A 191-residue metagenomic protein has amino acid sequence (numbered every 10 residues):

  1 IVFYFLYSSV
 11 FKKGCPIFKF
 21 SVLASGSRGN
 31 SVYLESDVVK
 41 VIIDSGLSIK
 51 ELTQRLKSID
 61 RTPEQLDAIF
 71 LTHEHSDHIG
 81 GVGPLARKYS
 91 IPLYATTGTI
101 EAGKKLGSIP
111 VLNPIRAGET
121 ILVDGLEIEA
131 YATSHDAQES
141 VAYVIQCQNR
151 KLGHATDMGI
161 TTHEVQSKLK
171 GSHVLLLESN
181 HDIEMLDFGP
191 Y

Functional and structural regions predicted by a protein language model:
L6-S58, V141-T156: Conserved beta-strand hairpin/beta-sheet module of binuclear metal-dependent hydrolase folds, prominently
F11, Y33-E35, E129-Y191: Metal-dependent phosphodiesterase/nuclease catalytic metal-binding core
V22-S31, L71-V82, A86-R87, I91 (+3 more regions): Structured catalytic core of nucleotide-sugar glycosyltransferases
S48, H75, T99, G159 (+1 more regions): Catalytic metal-binding/acid-base residues of hydrolase active sites
I49-A95, H173: Active-site metal-binding motif and surrounding structural segment of the metallo-beta-lactamase
Q54-R55, V82-P84, K105-G107, Q166-S167 (+1 more regions): Short amphipathic alpha-helical segments
A95-A142, Q146-N149: Metallo-beta-lactamase
